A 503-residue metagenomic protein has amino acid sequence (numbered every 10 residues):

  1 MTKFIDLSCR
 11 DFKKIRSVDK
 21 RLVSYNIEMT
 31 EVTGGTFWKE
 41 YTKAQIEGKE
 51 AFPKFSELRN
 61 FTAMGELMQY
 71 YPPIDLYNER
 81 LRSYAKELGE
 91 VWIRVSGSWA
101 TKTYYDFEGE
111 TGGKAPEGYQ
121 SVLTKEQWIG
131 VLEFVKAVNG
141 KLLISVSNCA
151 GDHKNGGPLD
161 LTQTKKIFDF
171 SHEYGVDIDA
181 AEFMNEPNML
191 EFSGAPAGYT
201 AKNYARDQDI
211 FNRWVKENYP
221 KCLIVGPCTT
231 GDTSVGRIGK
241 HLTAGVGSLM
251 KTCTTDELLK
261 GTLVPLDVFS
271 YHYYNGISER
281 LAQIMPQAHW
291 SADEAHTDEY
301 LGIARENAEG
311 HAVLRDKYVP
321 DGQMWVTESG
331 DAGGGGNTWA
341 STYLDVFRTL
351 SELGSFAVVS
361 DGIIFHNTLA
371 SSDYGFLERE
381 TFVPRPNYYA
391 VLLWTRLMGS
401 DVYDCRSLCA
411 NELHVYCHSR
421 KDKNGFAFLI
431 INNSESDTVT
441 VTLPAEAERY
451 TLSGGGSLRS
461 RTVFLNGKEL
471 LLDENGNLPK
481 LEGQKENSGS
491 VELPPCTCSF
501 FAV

Functional and structural regions predicted by a protein language model:
M1-F183, N188-G239, V246, M250-T252 (+7 more regions): Non-catalytic accessory regions flanking glycosidase/transglycosidase catalytic cores in CAZymes
S121-L123, Y274-G333: Glycoside hydrolase catalytic-domain groove-lining segments
V268: Active-site regions of oxyanion-processing enzymes, predominantly non-cytosolic
Y271: Histidine-centered catalytic micro-motifs
